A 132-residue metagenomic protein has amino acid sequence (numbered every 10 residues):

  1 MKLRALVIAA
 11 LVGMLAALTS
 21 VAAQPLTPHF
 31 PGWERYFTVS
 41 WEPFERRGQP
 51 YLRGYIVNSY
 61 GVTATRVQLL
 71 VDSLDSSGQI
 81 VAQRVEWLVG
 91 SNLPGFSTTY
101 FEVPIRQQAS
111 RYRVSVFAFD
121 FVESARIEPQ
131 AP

Functional and structural regions predicted by a protein language model:
M1-I8: Bacterial N-terminal signal peptides that target proteins for export
A9-A17: Bacterial N-terminal signal peptides
S20-Q49, E123-P132: Transition segment at domain starts
I56-Y60: Asparagine-centered strand-capping/turn motif at beta-strand->loop junctions
G61-R66: A short beta-turn/strand-edge loop motif at beta-sheet boundaries
Q68-D72: Beta-strand signatures of extracellular beta-sandwich domains
S73-A82: Short aromatic-acidic-glycine turn motif
A82-Y112, V116-V122: Short, solvent-exposed, Trp/other aromatic-anchored flexible loops in extracytoplasmic proteins
